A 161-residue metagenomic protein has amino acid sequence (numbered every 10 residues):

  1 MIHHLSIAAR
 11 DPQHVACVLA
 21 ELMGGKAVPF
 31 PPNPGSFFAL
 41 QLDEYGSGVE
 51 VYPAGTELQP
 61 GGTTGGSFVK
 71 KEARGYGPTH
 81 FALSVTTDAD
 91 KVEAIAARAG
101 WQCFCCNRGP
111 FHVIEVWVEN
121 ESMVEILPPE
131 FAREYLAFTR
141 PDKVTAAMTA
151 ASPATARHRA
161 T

Functional and structural regions predicted by a protein language model:
I2-A9, Q41, G62-D90, I114-V116: Vicinal oxygen chelate
I7-T56, A94, R98-F111, P141-K143 (+1 more regions): Core segments of cupin and vicinal oxygen chelate
K26-E72, H112-L136: Conserved short beta-strand elements that form part of the metal-binding/catalytic scaffold of enzyme active sites
V51, F81-L83, E93-A96, C103 (+2 more regions): Generic structural hydrophobic/aromatic packing signal, biased to beta-strands
E72-T86, L127-L136, T149-T161: Short secondary-structure transition/capping segments
